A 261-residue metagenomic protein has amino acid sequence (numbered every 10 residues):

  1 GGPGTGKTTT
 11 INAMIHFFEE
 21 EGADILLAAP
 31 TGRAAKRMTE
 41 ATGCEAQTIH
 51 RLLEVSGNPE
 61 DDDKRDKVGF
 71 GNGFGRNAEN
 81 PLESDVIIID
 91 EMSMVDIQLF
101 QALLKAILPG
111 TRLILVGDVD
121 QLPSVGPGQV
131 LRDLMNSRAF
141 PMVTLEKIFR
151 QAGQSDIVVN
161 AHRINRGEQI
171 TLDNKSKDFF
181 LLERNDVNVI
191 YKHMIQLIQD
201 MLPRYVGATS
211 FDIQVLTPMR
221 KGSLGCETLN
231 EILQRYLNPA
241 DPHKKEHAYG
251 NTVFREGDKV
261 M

Functional and structural regions predicted by a protein language model:
G2-K175: ASCE P-loop NTPase helicase motor core
V86-D90, L216, M261: Structural motif
V119-K259: Conserved helicase motor core of P-loop NTPases
